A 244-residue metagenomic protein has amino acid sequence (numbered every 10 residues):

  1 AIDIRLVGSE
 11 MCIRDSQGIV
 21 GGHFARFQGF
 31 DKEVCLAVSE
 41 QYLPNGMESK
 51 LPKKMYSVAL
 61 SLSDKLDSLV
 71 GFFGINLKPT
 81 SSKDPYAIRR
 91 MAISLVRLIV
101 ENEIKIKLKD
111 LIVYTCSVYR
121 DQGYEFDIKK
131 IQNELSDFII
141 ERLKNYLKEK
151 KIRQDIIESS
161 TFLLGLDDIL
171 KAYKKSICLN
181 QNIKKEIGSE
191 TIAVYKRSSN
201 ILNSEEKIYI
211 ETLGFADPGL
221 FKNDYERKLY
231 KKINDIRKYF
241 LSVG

Functional and structural regions predicted by a protein language model:
A1-E10: Positively charged, low-complexity/disordered segments
S9-E10, R14-G244: Amphipathic alpha-helical "coupling" segments that flank catalytic cores
